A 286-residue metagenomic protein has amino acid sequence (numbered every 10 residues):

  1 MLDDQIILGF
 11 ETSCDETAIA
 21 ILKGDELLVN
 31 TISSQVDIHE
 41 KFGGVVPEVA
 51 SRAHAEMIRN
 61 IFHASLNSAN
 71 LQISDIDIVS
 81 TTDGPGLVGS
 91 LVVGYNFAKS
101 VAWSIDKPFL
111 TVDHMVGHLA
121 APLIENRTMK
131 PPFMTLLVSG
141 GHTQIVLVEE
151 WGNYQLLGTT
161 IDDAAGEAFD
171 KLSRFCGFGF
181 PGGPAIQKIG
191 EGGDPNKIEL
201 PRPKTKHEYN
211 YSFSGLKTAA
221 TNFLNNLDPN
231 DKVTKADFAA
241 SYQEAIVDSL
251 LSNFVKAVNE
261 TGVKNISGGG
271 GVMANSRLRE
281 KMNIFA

Functional and structural regions predicted by a protein language model:
M1-Q5, V112-M134: Conserved phosphate-binding catalytic cores of ATP/NTP-utilizing and phosphoryl-transfer enzymes
L2-I7, T12-S13, A20, V29-N30 (+3 more regions): A short helix-loop
L2-P85, H118: N-terminal beta-alpha supersecondary unit
I7-G9, S80, S90, F133-L137 (+1 more regions): Short glycine-aspartate micro-motif
Q72, K188-I266, N275-F285: A contiguous, well-structured pocket-lining segment that forms one wall/lid of small-molecule binding clefts in soluble
T81, F109-H114, G182, G268: General beta-strand structural signal in soluble alpha/beta enzymes
T82-G84, V101, S139, I266-N275: Glycine-rich beta-strand-to-loop/alpha-helix junction loops that act as flexible
G86-I105: DPxDG-like acidic metal-binding loop motif
